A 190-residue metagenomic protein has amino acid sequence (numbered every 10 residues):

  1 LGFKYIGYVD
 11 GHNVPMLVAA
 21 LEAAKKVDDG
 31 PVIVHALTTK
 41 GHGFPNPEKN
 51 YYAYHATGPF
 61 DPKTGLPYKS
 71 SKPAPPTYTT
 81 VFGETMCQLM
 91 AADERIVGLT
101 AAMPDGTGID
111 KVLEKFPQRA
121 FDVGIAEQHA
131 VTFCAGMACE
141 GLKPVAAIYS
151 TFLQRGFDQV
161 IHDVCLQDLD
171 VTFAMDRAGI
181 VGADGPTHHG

Functional and structural regions predicted by a protein language model:
F3, G7-A20, K26, G30-G190: Thiamine diphosphate
